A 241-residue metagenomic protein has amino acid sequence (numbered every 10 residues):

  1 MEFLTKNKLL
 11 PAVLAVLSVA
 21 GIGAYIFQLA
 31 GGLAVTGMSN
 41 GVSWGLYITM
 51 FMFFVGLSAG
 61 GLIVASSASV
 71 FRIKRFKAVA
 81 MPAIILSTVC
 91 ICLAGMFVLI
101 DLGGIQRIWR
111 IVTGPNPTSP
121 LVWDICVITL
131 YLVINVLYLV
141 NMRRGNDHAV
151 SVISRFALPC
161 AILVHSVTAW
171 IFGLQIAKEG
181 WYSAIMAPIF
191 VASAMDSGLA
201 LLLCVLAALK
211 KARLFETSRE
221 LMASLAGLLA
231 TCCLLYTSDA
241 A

Functional and structural regions predicted by a protein language model:
M1-G60: N-terminal signal-anchor module of multipass membrane proteins
E2-A15, R75-S87, A149-R155, S224-G227: Alpha-helical transmembrane segments and their helix-start/interface "positive-inside/aromatic belt" motifs in integral
I26-I48, I100-L121, A169-F190, E216-T217: Membrane-interface interhelical loops and short amphipathic "cap" helices that link adjacent transmembrane segments
Y47-Q106: Membrane helical hairpin/interfacial module
M52-V64, D124-L139, A192-V205: Hydrophobic cores of alpha-helical transmembrane segments in multi-pass inner/ER membrane proteins, independent
L86-R143: Membrane-interface helix-loop-helix modules in multi-pass inner-membrane proteins
C160-L228, C232: Loop-centered beta-sheet repeat module
Y236-A241: Conserved small/polar residues in nucleotide/adenosyl-binding loops
